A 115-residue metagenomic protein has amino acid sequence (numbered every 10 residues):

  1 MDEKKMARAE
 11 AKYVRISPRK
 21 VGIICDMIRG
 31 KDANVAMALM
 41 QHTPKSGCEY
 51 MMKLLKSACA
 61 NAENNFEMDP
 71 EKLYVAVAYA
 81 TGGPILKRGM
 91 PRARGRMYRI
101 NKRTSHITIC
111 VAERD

Functional and structural regions predicted by a protein language model:
M1-A80, K102-D115: Ribosome large-subunit tunnel/peptidyl-transferase-proximal elements
K31, P84, R96: Gly/Ser/Thr-rich helix-start
Y79-R92: A short, conserved strand-capping beta-turn/loop at the end of a beta strand
G89-M90, G95-R103: C-terminal structural segments of small proteins and small subunits
